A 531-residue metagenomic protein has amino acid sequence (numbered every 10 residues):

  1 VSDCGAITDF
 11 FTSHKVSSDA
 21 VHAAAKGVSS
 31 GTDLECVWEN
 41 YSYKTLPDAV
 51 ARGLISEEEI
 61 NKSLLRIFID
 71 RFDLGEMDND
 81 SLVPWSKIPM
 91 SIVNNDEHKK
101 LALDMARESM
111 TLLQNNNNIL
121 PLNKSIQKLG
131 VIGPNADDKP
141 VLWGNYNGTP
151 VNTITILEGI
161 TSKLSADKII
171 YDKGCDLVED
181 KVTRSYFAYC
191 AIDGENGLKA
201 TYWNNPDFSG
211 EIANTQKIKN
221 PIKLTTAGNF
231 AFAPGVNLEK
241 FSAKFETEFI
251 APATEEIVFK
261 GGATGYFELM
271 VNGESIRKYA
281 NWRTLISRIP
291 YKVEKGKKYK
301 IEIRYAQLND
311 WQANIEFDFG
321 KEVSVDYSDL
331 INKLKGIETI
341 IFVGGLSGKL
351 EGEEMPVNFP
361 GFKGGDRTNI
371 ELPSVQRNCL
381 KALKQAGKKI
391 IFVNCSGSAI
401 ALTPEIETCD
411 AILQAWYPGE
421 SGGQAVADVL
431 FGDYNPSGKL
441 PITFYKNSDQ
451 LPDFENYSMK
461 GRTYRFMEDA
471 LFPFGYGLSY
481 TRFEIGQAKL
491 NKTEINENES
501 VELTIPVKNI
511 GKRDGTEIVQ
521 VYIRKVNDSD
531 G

Functional and structural regions predicted by a protein language model:
V1-A106, G130-I132, V393: Active-site or pore-adjacent capping/gating segments
C4, F10-F11, K44-E57, I69 (+1 more regions): C-terminal non-catalytic regions of proteins with extracellular/luminal or membrane-system context
